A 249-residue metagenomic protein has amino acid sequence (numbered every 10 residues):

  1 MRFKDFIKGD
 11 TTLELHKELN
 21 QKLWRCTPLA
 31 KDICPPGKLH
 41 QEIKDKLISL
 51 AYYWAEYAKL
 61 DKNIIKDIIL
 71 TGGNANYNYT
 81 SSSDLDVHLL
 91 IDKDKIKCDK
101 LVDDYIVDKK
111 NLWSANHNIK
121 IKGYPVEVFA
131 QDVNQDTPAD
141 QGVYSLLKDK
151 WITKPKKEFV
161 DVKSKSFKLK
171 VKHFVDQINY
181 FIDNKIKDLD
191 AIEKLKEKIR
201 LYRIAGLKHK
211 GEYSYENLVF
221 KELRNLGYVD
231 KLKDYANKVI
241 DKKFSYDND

Functional and structural regions predicted by a protein language model:
M1-D10: Short acidic, low-complexity intrinsically disordered linear motifs used for protein-protein interactions
R2, D86-H88: Generic low-polarity alpha-helical segments
D10-S83, L90-D249: Catalytic core of pol beta-like nucleotidyltransferases
